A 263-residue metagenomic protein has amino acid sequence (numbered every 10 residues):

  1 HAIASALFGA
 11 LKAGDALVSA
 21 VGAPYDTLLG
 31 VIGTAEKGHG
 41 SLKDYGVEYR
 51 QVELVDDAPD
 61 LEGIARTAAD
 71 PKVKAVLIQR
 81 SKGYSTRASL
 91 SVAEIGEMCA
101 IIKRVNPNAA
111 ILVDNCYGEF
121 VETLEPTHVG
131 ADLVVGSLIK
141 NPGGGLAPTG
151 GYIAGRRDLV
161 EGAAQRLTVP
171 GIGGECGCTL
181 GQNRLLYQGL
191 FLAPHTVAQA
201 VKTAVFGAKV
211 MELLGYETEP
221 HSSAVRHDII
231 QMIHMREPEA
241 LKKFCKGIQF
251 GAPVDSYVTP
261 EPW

Functional and structural regions predicted by a protein language model:
H1-A198, K202, M211, G215-E219: Conserved PLP-enzyme active-site core in the AAT-like
E212-W263: Conserved C-terminal alpha-helix-loop-beta "cap" of PLP-dependent enzymes that closes/shapes the active-site mouth
